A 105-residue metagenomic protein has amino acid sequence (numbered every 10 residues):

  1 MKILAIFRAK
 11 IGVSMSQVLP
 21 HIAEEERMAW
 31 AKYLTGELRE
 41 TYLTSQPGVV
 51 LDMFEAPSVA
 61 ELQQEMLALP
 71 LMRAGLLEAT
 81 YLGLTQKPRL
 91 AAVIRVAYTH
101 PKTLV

Functional and structural regions predicted by a protein language model:
M1-V105: Conserved, structured core segments of small domains
